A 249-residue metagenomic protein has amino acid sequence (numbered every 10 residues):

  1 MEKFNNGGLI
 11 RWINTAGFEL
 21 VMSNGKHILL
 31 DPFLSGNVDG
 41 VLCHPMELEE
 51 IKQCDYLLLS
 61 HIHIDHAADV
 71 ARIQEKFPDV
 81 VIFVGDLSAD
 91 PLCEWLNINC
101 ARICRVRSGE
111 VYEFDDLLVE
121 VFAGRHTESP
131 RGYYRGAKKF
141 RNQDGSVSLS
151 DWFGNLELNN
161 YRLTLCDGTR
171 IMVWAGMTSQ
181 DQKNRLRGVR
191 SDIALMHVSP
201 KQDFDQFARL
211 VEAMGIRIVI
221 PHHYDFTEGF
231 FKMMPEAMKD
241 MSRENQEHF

Functional and structural regions predicted by a protein language model:
K3-G8, M22-I28, V111-E120, T164-M172: Beta-strand-turn-beta hairpins that frame and shape the catalytic cleft of phosphate-ester-processing enzymes
G17-M22, N159-L163: Short beta-strand scaffold segments in enzyme catalytic cores
E19-H63, A68-K76, S129-W152, T178-V189: Pre-active-site segment of Zn-dependent metallo-hydrolases
L29-D31, C54-H63, F83-D86, M172-M177 (+2 more regions): Active-site neighborhood of phospho(di)ester-bond hydrolases with catalytic His/Asp-centered motifs
N37, I62-A68, A89-L92, E110-Y112 (+4 more regions): Active-site environment of divalent metal-dependent phosphoester hydrolases
P45-Y112, L117-G132: Active-site HxH/HxHxD metal-binding segment of metal-dependent hydrolases
V81, W95-F114, A208, E212-F249: Binuclear metal-ion centers of metallo-dependent hydrolases, dominated by the metallo-beta-lactamase
S146-A213: Active-site-proximal loop/helix segments of hydrolase catalytic cores
